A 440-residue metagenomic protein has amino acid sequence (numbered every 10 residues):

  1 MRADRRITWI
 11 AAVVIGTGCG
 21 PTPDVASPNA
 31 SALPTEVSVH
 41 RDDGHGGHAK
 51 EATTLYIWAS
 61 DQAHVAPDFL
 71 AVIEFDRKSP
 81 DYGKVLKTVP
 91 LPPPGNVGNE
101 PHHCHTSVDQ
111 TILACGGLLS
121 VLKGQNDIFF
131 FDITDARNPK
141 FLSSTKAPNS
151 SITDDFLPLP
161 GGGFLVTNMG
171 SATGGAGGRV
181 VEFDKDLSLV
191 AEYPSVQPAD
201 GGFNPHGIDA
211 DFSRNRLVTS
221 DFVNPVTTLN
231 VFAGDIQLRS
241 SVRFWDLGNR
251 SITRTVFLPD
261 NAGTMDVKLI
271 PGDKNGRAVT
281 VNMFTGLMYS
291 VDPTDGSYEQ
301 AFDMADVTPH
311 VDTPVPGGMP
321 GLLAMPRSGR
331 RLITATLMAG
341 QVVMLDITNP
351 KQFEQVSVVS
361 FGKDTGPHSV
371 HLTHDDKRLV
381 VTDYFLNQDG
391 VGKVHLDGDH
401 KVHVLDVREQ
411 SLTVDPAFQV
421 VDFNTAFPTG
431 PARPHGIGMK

Functional and structural regions predicted by a protein language model:
R41-G46, P92-V108, P148-G162, P198-R216 (+4 more regions): Beta-rich, blade/repeat-based domains predominating in secreted/periplasmic proteins but also intracellular
A49-K50, T54-H64, C115-Q125, T167-G178 (+2 more regions): Short, conserved, GDST-rich strand-edge loop motifs in beta-rich repeat architectures
V72-D81, F130-N138, K185-S188, F244-S251 (+3 more regions): Short loop/turn segments immediately following beta-strands, especially the blade-tip and inter-blade linker loops
D81-L91, K140-K146, V190-Q197, T253-F257 (+4 more regions): Beta-propeller fold detector
Y82-P158: Blade-loop segments of beta-propeller domains
D127-S213, D221, T227: Asp-box/WD-like beta-propeller blade repeats and closely related beta-sheet repeat scaffolds
D200-N349: Beta-propeller domains
T313-V402: Loop/turn-rich, solvent-exposed surfaces of beta-rich toroidal or solenoidal domains
